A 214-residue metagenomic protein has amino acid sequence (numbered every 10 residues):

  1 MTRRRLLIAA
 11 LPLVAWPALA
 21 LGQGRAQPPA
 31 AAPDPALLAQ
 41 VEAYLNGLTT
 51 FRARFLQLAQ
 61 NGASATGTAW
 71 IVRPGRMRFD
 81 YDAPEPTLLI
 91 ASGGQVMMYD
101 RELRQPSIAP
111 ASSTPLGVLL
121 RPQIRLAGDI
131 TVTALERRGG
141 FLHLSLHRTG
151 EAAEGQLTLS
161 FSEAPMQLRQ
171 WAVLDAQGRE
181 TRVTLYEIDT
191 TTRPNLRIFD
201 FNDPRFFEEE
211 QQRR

Functional and structural regions predicted by a protein language model:
M1-P12: N-terminal secretory signal peptides and thylakoid transit peptides that target proteins across membranes
W16-A39, D203-R214: Compositionally biased, proline/threonine/alanine/serine-rich low-complexity intrinsically disordered stretches
A43-G62: A short, Trp-centered hydrophobic/proline-enriched beta-strand micro-motif
L48-T50, S64-T66, V72-P74, P84 (+5 more regions): Extracytoplasmic
A53-F55, M77-Y81, V96-Y99, L144 (+1 more regions): Short hydrophobic/aromatic-rich beta-strand segments that constitute the beta-sheet cores of beta-sandwich/beta-barrel
T68-V118, T181-R182, E187: An acidic-aromatic
Y99-R101, P106-A134, G140, L144-S145: Extracytoplasmic segments of membrane-associated envelope/inner-membrane machinery
A127-T131, R137-R214: Gly/Pro-enriched, hydrophobic low-complexity segments that function as extracytoplasmic propeptides/linkers
